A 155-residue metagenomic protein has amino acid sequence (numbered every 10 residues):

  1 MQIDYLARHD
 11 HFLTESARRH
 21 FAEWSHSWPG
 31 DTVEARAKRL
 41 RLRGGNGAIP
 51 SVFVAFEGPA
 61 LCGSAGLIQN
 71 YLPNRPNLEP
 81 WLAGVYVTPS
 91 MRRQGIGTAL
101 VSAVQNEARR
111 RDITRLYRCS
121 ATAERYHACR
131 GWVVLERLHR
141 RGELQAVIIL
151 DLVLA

Functional and structural regions predicted by a protein language model:
M1-S16: A short beta-loop-alpha structural element at the N-terminal edge of CoA-dependent acyl/N-acetyltransferase catalytic
S25-V54, C62: Active-site rim helix/loop that mediates acceptor-substrate recognition in acyltransferases
P50, N77, L82, E143: Short coil/loop residues immediately preceding or within conserved phosphate-binding loops of NTP-utilizing enzyme
V52-V54, A60-N70, W81, Y86: Conserved beta-strand in the GNAT
G84-V87, R93-N106, C129: Conserved acetyl-CoA-binding loop-helix of GNAT-fold acetyltransferases
V101, A108-A121: Conserved GNAT acetyl-CoA-binding A-motif
R118-A123, E136-A155: C-terminal "cap" of GNAT-fold acetyltransferases
A128-L138: Conserved acetyl-CoA-binding loop of GNAT-fold acetyltransferases
